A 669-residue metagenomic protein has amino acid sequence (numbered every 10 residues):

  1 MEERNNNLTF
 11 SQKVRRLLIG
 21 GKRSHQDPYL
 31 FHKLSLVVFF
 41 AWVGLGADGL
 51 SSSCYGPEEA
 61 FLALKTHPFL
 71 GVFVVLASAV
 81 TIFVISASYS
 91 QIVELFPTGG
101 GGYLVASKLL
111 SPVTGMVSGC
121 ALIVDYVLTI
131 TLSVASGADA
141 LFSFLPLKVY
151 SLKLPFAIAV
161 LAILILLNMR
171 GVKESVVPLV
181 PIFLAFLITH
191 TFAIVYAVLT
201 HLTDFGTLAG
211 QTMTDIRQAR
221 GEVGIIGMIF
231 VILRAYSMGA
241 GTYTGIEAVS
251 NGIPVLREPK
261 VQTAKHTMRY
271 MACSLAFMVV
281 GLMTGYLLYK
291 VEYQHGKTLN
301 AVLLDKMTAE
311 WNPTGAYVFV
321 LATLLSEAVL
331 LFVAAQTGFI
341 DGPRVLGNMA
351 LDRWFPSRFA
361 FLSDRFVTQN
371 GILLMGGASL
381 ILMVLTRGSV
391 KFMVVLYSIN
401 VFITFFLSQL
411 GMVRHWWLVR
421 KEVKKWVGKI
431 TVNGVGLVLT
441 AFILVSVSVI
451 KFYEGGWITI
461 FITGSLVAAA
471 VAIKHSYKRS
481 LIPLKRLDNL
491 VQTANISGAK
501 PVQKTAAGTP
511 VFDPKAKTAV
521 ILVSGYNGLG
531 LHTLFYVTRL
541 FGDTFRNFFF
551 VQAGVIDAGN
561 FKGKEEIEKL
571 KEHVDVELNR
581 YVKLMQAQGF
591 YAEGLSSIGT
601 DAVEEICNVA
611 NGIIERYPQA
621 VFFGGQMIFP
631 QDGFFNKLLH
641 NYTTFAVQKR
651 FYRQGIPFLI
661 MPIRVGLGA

Functional and structural regions predicted by a protein language model:
M1-P28, H32, R479-A669: Cytosolic C-terminal regulatory domains/tails of membrane transporters and channels
P28, L184, I188-T244, I450 (+1 more regions): Helix-loop-helix junctions that connect adjacent transmembrane segments in multi-pass membrane transporters
P28-L36, A41, A87-V127, F144-Y150 (+3 more regions): Transmembrane-helix boundary/entry motifs in multi-pass membrane transporters
V37, P112, S151-I158, V255-M278 (+2 more regions): Loop-to-transmembrane helix boundary motifs in multi-pass membrane proteins
A60-S107, P112-A121, L132-V160, A185 (+2 more regions): Extracellular loop-to-transmembrane helix junctions
S111, Y270-C273, F277-V333, F359-R387: TM-loop-TM module centered on a large, flexible mid-protein loop between adjacent transmembrane helices in multi-pass
A185-I216, M283-V291, F406-E422, A472-I482: Hydrophobic alpha-helical segments and their helix-loop junctions in multi-pass secondary transporters
R358-Q369, F405-G455, P483-A499, D632-F635 (+1 more regions): C-terminal membrane-solvent junction of multi-pass transporters and transport-like membrane proteins
